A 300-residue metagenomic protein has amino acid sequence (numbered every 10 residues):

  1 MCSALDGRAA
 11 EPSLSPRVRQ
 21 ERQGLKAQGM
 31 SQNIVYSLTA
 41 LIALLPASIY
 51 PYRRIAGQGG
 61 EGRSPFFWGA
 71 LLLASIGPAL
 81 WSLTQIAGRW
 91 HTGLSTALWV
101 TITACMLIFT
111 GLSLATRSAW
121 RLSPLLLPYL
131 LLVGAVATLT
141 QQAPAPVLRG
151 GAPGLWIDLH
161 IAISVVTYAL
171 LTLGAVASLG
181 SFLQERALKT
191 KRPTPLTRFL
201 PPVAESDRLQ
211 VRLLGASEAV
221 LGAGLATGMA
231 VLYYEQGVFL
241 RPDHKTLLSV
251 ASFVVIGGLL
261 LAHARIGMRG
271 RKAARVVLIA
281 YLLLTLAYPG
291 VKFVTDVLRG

Functional and structural regions predicted by a protein language model:
G29-L44, S164-L171, L298: Hydrophobic transmembrane alpha-helical segments in integral membrane proteins
S37-G57: N-terminal signal-anchor/start-transfer transmembrane helix
R54-P65, L114-L122, I266-A273: Membrane-interface helix-boundary motifs at transmembrane edges
A87-T167: Membrane-interface helix-loop-helix junctions at boundaries between adjacent transmembrane segments
G93, L232-I256: Short alpha-helical packing/oligomerization segments
L188-A204: Juxtamembrane inter-helical linkers in multi-pass membrane proteins
A262-L282: Interfacial loop-to-transmembrane junctions
A287-G300: Juxtamembrane boundary at the C-terminal end of a transmembrane helix
